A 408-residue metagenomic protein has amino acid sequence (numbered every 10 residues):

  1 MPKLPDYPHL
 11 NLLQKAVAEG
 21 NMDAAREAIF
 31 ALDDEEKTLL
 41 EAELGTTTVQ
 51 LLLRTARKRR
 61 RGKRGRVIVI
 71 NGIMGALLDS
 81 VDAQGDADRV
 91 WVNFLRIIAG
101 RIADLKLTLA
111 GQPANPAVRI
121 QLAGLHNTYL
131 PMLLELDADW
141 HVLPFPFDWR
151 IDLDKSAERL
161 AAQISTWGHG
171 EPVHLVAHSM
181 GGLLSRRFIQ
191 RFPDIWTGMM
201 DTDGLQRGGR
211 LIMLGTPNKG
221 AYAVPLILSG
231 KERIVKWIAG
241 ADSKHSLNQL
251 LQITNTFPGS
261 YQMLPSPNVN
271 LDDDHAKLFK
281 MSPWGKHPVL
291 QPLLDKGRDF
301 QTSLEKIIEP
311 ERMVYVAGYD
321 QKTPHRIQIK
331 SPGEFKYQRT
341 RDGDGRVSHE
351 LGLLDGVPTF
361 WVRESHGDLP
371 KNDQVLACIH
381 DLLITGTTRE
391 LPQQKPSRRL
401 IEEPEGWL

Functional and structural regions predicted by a protein language model:
M1-N248, D272-D273, Y337, R341-L408: N-terminal non-catalytic accessory region
E43, W140-L143, I151, P258-K336: Alpha/beta-hydrolase fold catalytic core
L250-I253: Long, charge-rich alpha-helical interaction segments
